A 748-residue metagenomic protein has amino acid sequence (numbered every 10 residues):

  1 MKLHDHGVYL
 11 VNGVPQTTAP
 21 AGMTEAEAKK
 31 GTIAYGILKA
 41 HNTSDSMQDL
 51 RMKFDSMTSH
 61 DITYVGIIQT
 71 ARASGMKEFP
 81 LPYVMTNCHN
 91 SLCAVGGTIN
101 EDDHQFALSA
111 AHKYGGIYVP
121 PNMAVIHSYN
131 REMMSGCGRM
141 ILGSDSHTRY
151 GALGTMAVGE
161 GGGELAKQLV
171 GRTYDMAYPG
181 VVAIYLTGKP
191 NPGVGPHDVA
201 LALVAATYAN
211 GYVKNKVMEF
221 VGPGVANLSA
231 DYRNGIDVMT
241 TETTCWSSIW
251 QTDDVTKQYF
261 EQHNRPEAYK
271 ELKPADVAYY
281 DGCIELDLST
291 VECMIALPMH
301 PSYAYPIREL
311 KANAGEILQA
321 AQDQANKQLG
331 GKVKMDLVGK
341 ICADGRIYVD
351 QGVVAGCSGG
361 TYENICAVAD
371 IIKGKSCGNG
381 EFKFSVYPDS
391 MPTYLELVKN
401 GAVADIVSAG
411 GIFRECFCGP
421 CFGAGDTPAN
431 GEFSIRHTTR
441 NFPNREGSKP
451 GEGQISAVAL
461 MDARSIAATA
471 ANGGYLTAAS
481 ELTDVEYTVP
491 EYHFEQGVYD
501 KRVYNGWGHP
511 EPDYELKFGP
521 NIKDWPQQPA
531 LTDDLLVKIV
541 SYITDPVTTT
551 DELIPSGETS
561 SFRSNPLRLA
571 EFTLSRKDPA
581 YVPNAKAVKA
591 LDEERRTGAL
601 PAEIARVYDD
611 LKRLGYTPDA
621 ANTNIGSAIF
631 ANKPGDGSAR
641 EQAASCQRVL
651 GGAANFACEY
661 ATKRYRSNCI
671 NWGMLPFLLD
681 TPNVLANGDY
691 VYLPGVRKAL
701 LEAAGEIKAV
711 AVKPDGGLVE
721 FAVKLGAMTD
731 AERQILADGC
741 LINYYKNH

Functional and structural regions predicted by a protein language model:
M1-H748: Fe-S-dependent hydro-lyases/dehydratases of central metabolism
